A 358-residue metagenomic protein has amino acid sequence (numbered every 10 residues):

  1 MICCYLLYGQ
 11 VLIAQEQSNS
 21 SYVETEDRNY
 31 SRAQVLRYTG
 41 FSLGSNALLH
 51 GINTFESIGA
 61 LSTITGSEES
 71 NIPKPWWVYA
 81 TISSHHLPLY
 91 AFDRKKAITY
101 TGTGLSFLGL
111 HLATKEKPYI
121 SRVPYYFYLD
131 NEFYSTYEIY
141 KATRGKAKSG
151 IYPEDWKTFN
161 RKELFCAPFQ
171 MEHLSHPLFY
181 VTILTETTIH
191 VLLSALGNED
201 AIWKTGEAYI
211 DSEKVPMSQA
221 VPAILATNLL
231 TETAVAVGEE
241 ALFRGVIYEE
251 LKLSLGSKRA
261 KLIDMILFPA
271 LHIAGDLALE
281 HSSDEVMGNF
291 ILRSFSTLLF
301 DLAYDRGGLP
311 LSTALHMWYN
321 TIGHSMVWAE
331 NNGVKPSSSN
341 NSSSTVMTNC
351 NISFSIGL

Functional and structural regions predicted by a protein language model:
M1-R28: Cleavable N-terminal export/targeting peptides
S21-Y79, S84-H85, A91, E186-A195 (+1 more regions): Transmembrane helix-loop-helix hairpins at the membrane interface of multi-pass integral membrane proteins
A47-H50, S106-L110, L129-T136, Y180-L196: Hydrophobic core of alpha-helical transmembrane segments in multi-pass integral membrane proteins
I64-E69, G150-A236: Juxtamembrane helix-loop-helix connectors linking adjacent transmembrane helices in multi-pass membrane enzymes
Y90-I98, E116-P118, D305-L309: Membrane-helix interface "capping/anchor" motifs
Y100-H111, F290-S296: Hydrophobic alpha-helical membrane segments
H111-P118, F133-T143, A278, L302 (+1 more regions): Juxtamembrane membrane-interface segments at transmembrane alpha-helix termini
E132-E154, H190-S194, Y304: Membrane-water interface at the C-terminal end of transmembrane alpha helices
